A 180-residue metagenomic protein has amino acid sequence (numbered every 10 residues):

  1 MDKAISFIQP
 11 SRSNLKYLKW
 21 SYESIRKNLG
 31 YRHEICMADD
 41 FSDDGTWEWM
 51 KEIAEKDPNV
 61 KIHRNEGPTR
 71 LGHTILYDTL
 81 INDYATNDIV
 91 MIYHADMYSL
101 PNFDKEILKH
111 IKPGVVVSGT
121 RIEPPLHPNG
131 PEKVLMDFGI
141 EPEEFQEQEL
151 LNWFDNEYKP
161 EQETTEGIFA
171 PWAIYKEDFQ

Functional and structural regions predicted by a protein language model:
E23-R32: Short, acidic, metal-binding catalytic loop of nucleotide-sugar glycosyltransferases
D39-E48: A conserved acidic beta->alpha catalytic loop
K51-G72: Conserved donor nucleotide-binding strand/loop of the catalytic core
E66-Y84: Glycine-rich, basic loop-to-helix element that forms the pyrophosphate-binding segment of sugar-nucleotide handling
N87-Y98: Short beta-strand-to-loop acidic/aromatic patch adjacent to the donor-nucleotide binding site
N102-G119: Conserved donor-nucleotide/metal-binding helix-loop-beta segment in metal-dependent transferases, i.e., the alpha-helix
V117-D137: Short beta-strand-to-loop element that shapes/binds the nucleotide-sugar donor at the catalytic cleft/hinge
D137-T164: Short, flexible, basic/aromatic active-site loop/helix in glycosyltransferases
